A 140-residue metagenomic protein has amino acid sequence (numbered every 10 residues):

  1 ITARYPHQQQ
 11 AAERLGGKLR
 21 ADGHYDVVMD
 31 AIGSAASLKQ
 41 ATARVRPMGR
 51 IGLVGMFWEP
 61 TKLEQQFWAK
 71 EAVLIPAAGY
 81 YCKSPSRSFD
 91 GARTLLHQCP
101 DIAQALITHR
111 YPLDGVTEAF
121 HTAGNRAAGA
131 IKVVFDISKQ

Functional and structural regions predicted by a protein language model:
T2, A31, H109: Active-site-adjacent beta-strand anchor residues
A3, P47, G52-E59, C99-L106 (+1 more regions): C-terminal capping/lid region of NAD(P)-dependent oxidoreductase domains
R4, G33, S84-S88: Short secondary-structure boundary/capping elements
P6-Q9, E13-L74: Glycine-rich cofactor phosphate-binding loops and adjacent beta1-alpha1 units of small-molecule cofactor enzyme domains
K18, G23, A105, H109-Y111: Structural signal for short hydrophobic segments within the conserved structured cores of catalytic domains across
G33, P112-G115: Short loop/turn segments at beta->alpha junctions
T42, R93, F120: Short, conserved alpha-helix that lines the donor NDP-sugar binding/gating region of sugar-transfer enzymes
T61-T108, T117: C-terminal substrate-binding/catalytic core of Rossmann-like NAD(P)-dependent dehydrogenases/reductases
